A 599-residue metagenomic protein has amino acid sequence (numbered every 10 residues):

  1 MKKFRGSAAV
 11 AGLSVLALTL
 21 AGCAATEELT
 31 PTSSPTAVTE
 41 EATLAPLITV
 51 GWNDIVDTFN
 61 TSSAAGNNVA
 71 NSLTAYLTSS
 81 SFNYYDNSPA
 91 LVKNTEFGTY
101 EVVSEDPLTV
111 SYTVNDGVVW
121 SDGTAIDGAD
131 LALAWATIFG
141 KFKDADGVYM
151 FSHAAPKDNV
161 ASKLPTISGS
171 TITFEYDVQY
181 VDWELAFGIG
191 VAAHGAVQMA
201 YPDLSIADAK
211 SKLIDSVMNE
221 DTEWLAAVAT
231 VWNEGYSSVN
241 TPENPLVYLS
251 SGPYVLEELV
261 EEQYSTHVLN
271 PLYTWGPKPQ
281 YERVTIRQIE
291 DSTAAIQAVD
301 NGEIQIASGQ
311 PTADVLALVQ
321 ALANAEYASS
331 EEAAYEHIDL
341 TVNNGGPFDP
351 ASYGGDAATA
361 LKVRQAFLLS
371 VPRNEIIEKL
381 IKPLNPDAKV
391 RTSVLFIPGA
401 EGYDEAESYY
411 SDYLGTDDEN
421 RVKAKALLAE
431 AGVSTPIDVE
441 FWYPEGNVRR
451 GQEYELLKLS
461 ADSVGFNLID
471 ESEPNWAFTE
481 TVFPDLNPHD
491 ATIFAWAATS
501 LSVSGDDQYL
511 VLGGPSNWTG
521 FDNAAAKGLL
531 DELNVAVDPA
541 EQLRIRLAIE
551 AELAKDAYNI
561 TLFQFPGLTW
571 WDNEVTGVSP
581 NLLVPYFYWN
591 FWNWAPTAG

Functional and structural regions predicted by a protein language model:
E41, V363-Q365, L369, R373 (+5 more regions): Extracytoplasmic/peripheral linker and loop segments enriched in polar/acidic and small residues with frequent Thr/Pro
I48-E105, L249: N-terminal lobe/hinge region of extracytoplasmic solute-binding protein
T49, I126-A136, G169, T173 (+5 more regions): Alpha-helical secondary-structure segments
V50, G123, D300, I304-I306 (+3 more regions): Periplasmic binding protein-like
Y100-G147, T166-E175, D182, A295-A298 (+2 more regions): Aromatic- and charge-enriched surface segment that lines or borders ligand/interaction sites
M150-V231: Surface-exposed binding/hinge segments that line and control ligand-binding clefts or catalytic entry sites
P242-P245, L272-L318: Ligand-site clamp/hinge motif
L384-L427, G446-R450: Structural transition elements
